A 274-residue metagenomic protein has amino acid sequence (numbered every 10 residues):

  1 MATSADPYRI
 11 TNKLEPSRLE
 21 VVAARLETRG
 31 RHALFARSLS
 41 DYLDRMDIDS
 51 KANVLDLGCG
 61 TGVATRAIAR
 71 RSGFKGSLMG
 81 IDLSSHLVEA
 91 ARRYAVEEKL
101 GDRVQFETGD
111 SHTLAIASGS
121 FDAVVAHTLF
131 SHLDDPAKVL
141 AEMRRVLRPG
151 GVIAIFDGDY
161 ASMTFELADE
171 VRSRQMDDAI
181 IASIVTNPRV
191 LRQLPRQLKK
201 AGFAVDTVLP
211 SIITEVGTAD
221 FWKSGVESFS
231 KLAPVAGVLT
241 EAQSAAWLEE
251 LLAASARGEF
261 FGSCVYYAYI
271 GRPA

Functional and structural regions predicted by a protein language model:
A2-R25, R29, D206-G262: C-terminal helical/coil "lid" or tail adjacent to the Rossmann-like core of SAM-dependent
H32-S50, A67: Conserved alpha-helix/loop element of class I SAM-dependent methyltransferases that forms part of the SAM/SAH-binding
L55-L57, T61-T113: Class I SAM-dependent methyltransferase SAM/SAH-binding core
H112-A123: A short acidic, Gly/Pro-enriched loop at the edge of an enzyme's catalytic core that lines a small-molecule cofactor
D122-D135: A short SAM/SAH-binding and catalytic strip from SAM-dependent methyltransferases
A137-V152: A short glycine-rich, Lys/Arg-flanked "PGG" loop and its adjoining helix->strand segment in the class I
V152-A219: Conserved catalytic/acceptor-binding region of the Class I
A201-F203, Y266-A274: Core SAM-dependent methyltransferase catalytic element
